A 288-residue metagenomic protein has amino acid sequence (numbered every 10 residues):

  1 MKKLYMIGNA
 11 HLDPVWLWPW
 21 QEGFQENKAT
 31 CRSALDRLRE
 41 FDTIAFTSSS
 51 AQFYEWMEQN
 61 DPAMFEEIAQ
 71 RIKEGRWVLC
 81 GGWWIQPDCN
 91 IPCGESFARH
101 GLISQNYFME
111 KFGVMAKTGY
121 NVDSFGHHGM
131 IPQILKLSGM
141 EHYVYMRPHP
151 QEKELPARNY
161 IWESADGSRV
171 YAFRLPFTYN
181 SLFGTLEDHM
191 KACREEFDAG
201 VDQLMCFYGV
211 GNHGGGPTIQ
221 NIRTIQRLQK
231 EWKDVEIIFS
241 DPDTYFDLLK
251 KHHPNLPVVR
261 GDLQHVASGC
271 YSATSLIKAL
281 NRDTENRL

Functional and structural regions predicted by a protein language model:
M1-L288: Catalytic-domain carbohydrate-binding cleft regions of carbohydrate-active enzymes
